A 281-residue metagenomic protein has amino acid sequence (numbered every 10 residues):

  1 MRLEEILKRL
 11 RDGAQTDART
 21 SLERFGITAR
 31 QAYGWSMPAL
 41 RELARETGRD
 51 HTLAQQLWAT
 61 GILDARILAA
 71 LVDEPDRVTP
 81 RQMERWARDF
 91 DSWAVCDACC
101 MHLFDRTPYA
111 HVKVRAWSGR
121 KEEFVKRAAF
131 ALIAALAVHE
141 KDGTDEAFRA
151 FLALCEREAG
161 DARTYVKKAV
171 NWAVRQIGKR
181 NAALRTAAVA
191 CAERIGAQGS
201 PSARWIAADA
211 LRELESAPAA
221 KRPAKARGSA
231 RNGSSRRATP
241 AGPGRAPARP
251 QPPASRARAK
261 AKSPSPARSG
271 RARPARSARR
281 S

Functional and structural regions predicted by a protein language model:
M1-S281: Alpha-helical scaffold domains
